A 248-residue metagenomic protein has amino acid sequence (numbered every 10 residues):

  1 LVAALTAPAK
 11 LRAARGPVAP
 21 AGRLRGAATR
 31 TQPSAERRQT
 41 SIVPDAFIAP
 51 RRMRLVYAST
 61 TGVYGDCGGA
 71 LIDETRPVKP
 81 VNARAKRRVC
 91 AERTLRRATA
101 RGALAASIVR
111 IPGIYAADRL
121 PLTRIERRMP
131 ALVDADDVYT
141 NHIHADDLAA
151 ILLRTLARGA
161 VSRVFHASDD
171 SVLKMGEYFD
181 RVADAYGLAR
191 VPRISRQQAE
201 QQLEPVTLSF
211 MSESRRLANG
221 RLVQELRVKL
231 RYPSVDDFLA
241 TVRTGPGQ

Functional and structural regions predicted by a protein language model:
A4-P20, P33-A83: Conserved Rossmann-fold NAD(P)-dependent oxidoreductase catalytic core, especially the SDR/UDP-sugar
G68-I108: Catalytic helix-loop patch of NAD(P)-dependent Rossmann-fold dehydrogenases
V89, G102, I114-R127, R154-F165 (+1 more regions): Glycine/proline-rich active-site loop of Rossmann-fold NAD(P)-dependent oxidoreductases
A98-T140: NAD(P)-dependent short-chain dehydrogenase/reductase
I151-T207: Mid/C-terminal beta-alpha module of Rossmann-like enzyme folds, strongest in SDR-family dehydrogenases/epimerases
E200-K229: Conserved C-terminal active-site "lid" loop/helix of NAD(P)H-dependent oxidoreductases that clamps the redox cofactor
P233-Q248: Amphipathic terminal alpha-helices
